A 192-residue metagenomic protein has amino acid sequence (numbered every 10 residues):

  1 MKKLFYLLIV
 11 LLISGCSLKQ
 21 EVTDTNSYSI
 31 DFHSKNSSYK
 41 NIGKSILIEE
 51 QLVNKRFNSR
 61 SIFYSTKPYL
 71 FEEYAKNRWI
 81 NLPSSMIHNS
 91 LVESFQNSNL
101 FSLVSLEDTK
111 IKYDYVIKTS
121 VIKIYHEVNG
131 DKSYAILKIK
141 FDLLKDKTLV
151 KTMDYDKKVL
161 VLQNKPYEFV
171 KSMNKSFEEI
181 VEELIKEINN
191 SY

Functional and structural regions predicted by a protein language model:
L4-I13: Sec-dependent N-terminal signal peptides
C16-S84, N190-Y192: A structural "domain/chain start" motif
S17-N36, K40, N97-T148, L162: Surface-exposed short loop/turn segments
S45-E49, F63, V116-S120, I136-D142 (+1 more regions): Soluble periplasmic/extracytoplasmic beta-strand elements of cell-envelope proteins
F71-R78, T148-E179: Short secondary-structure boundary motifs at beta->alpha junctions and helix caps
N77-N99: Structured, soluble extracytoplasmic/luminal domains of envelope-associated proteins
S84, H88-V92, N174-F177, V181 (+1 more regions): Extracytoplasmic/secreted envelope proteins and their assembly/folding machinery, especially bacterial periplasmic
V92, Q96-L100, I185-Y192: Sec-exported extracytoplasmic/periplasmic mature domains
